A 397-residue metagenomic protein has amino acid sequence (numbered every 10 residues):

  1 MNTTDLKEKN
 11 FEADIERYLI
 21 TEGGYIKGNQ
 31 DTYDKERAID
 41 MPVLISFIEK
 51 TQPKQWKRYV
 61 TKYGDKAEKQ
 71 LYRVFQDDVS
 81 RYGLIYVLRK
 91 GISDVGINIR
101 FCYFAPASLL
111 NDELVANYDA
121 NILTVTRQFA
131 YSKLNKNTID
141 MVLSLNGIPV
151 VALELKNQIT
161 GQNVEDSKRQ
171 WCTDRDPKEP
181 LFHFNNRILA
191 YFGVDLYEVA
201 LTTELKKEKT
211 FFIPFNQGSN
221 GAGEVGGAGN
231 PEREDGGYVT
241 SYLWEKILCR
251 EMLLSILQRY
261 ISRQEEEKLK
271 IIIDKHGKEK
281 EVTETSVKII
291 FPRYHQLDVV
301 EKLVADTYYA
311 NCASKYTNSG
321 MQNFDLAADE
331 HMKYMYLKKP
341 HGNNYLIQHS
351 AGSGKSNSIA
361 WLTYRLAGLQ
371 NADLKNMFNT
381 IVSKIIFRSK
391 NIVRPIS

Functional and structural regions predicted by a protein language model:
N2-F378, I396: ATP-dependent helicase/translocase motor core
K375-S397: Conserved nucleic-acid-binding Ia/Ib motif block in the N-terminal RecA-like helicase ATPase lobe
